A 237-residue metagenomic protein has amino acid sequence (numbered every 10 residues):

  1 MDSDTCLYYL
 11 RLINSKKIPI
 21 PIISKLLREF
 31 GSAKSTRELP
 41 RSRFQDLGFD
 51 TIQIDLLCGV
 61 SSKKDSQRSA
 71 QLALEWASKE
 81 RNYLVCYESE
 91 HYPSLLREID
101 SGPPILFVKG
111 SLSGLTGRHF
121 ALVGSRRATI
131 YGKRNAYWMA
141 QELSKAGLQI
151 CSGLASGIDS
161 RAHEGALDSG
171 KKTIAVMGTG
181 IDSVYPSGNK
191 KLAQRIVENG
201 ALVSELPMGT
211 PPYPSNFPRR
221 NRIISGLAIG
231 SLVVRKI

Functional and structural regions predicted by a protein language model:
M1-E88: Short, small/acidic-rich helices and loops at N termini and domain boundaries of DNA replication/processing enzymes
M1-T5, L84-I237: Glycine-biased, small-residue-rich flexible motifs in mid-sequence functional cores and linkers
